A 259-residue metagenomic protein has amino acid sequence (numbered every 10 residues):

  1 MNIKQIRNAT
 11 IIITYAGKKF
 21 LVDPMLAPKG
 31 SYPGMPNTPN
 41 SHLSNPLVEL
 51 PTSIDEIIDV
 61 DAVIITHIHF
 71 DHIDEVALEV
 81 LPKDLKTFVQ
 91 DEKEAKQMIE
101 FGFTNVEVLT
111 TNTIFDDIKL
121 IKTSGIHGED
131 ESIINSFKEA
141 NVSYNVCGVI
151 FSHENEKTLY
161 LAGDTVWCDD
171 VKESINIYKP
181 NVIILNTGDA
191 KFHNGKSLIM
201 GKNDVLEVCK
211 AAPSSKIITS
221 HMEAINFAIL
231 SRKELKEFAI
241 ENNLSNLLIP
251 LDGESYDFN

Functional and structural regions predicted by a protein language model:
M1-T52, V142-G163: Conserved beta-strand hairpin/beta-sheet module of binuclear metal-dependent hydrolase folds, prominently
I6, V89-E156, E237-N259: Metallo-beta-lactamase
K18, K83-K86, F103, A212-I218 (+1 more regions): A short helix->loop->beta-strand "cap" motif at the edges of active sites that frequently abuts
K18-I64, E75-V80, D130-I134, W167-I177: Pre-active-site segment of Zn-dependent metallo-hydrolases
V22-D23, D59-I68, F88-D91, L159-T165 (+3 more regions): Active-site neighborhood of phospho(di)ester-bond hydrolases with catalytic His/Asp-centered motifs
A27-K29, I68-I73, A95-Q97, T113-I114 (+5 more regions): Active-site environment of divalent metal-dependent phosphoester hydrolases
S31, E49-F115, S124-S132: Active-site HxH/HxHxD metal-binding segment of metal-dependent hydrolases
V166-D252: Cap/insert and terminal regions of metallo-dependent hydrolase folds
